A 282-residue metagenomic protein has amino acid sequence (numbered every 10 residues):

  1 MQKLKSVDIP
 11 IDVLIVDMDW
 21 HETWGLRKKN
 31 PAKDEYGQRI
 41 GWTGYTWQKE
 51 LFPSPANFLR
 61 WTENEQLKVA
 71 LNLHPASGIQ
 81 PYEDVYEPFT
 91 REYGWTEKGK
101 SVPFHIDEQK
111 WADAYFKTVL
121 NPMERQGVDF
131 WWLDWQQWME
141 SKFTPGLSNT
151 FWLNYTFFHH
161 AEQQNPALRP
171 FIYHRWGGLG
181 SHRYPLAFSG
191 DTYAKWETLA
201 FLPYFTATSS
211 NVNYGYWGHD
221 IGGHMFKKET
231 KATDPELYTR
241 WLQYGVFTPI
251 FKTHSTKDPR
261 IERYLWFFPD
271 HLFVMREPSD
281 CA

Functional and structural regions predicted by a protein language model:
M1-A282: Catalytic-domain carbohydrate-binding cleft regions of carbohydrate-active enzymes
